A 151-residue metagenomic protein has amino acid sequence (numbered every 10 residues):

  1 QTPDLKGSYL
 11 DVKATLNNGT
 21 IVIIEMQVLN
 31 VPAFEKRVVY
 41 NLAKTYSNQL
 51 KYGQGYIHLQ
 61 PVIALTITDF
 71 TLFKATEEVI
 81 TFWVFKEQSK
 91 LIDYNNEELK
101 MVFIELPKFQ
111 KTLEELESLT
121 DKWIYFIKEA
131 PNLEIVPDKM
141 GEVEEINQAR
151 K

Functional and structural regions predicted by a protein language model:
Q1-R150: Elongated, amphipathic alpha-helical interaction scaffolds
